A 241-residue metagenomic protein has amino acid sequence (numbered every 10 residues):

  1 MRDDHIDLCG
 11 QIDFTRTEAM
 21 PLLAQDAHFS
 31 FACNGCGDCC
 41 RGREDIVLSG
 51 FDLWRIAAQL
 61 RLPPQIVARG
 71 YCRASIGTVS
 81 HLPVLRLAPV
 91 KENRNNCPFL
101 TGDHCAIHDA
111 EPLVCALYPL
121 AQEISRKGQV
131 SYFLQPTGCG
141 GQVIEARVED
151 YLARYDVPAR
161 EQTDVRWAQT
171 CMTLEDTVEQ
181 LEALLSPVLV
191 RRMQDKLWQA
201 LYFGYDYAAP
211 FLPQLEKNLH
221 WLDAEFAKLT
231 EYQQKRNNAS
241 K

Functional and structural regions predicted by a protein language model:
M1-K241: Short loop/turn segments that flank or connect secondary-structure elements
